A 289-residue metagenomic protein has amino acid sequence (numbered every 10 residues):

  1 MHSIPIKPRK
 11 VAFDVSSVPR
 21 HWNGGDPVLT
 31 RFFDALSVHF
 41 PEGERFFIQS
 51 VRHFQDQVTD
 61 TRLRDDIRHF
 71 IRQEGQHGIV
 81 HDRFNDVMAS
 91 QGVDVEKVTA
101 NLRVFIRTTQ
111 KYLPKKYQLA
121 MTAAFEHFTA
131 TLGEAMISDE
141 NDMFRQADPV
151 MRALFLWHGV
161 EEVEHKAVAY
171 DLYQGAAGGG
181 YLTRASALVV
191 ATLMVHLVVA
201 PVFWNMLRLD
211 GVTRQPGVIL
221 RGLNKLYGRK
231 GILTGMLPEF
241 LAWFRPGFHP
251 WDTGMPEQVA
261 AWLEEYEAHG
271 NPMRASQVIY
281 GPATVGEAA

Functional and structural regions predicted by a protein language model:
M1-A289: Non-heme di-metal
